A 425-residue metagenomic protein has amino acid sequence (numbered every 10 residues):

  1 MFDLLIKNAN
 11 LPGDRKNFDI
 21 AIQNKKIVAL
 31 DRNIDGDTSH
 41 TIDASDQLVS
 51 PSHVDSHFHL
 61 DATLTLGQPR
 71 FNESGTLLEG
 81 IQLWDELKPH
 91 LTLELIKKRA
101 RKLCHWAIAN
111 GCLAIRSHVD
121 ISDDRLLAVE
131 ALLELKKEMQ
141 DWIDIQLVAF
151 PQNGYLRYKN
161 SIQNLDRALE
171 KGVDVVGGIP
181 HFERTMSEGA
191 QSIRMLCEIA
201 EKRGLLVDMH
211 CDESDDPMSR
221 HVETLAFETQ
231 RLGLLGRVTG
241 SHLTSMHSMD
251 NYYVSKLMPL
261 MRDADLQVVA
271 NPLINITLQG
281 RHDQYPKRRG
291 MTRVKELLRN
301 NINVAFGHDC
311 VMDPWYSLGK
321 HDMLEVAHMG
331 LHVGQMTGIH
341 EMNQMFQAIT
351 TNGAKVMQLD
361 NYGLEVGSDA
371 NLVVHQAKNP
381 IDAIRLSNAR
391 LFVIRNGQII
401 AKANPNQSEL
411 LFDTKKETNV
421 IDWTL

Functional and structural regions predicted by a protein language model:
M1-F18, I22-G36, N343-L425: Active-site microenvironment of metallo-dependent hydrolases
M1-K7, D35-G75, E79, R101: Replace "His-x-His-based motif
A9, K25, D46, H57 (+11 more regions): Divalent metal-coordination and catalytic microenvironments
L64-I96, V175, H221-T239, A264-Q267 (+2 more regions): Active-site gating loops and adjacent loop-to-helix segments of metal-dependent hydrolytic enzymes
L66-H118, L126-E138, Q163-E170: Alpha-helical scaffold segments that flank or form the walls of functional sites
L83-K98, V148-K159, P180-S187: Active-site mouth loops of central-metabolism enzymes
L127-E138, Y158-Q267, D283-F306, Y362: Histidine/acidic residue-rich metal-binding segments in metalloenzymes
L206, F227-V238, I274-L278, R288-H375: His/Asp/Glu-enriched, well-ordered alpha-helical/loop segment that forms or immediately abuts the divalent-metal
